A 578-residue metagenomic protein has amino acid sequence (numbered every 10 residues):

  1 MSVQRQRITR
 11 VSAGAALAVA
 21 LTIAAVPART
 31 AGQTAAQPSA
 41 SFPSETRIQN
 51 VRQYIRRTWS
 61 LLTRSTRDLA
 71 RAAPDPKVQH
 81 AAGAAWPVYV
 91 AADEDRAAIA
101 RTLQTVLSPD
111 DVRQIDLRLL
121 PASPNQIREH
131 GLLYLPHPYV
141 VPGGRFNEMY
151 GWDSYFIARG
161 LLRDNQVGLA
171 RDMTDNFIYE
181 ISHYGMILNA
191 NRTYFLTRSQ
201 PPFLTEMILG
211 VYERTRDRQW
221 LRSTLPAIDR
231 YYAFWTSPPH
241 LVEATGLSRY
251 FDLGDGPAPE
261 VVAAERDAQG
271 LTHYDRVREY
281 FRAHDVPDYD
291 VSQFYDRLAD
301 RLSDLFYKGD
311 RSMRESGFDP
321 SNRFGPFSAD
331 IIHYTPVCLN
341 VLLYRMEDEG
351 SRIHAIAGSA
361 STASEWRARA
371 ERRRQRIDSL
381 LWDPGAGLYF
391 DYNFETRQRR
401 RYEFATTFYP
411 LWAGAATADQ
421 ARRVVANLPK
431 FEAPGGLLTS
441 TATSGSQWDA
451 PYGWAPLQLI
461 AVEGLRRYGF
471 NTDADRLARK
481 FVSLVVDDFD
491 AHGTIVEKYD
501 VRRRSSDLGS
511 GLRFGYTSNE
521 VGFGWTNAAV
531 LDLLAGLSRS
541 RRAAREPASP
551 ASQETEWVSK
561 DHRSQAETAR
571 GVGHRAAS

Functional and structural regions predicted by a protein language model:
S2-A16: Bacterial N-terminal signal peptides that target proteins for export
G14-A24: Bacterial N-terminal signal peptides
A25-T34: Signal peptide processing junction and immediate N-terminal pro/mature segment of secreted/exported proteins
F42-E148, D172-N191, T245-T335, Q375-G453 (+2 more regions): Extended glycan-interaction surfaces of carbohydrate-active proteins
Y150-E180, T406-T417, Q458-N471: Alpha-helical support elements that line or immediately flank enzyme active sites and cofactor-binding pockets
Q166-F177, D217-T236, M346, A357-I377 (+3 more regions): Extended, well-ordered alpha-helical scaffold segments
I181-T224, E520: Aromatic/His-enriched, Gly/Pro-containing loop or helix-boundary segments that lie immediately adjacent to catalytic
D330-S359, W366, Q447-I460, G464-T472: Long, repeat-rich segments with strong aromatic
